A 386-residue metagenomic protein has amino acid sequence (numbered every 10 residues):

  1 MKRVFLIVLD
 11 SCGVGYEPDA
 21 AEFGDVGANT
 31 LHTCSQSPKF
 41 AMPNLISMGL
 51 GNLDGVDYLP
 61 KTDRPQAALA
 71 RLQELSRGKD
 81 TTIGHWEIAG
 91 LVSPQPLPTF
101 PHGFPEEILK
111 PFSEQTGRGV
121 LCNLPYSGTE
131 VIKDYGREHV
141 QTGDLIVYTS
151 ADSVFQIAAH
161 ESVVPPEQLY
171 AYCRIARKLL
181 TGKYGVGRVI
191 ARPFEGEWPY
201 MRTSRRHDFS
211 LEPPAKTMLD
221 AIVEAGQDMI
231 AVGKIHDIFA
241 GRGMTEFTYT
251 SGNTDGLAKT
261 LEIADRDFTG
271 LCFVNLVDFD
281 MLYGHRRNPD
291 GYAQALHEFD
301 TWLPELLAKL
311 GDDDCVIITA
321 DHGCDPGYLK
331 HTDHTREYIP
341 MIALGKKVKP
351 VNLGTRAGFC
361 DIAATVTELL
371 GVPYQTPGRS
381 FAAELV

Functional and structural regions predicted by a protein language model:
M1-V386: Feature captures the catalytic ectodomains and active-site-proximal regions of enzymes that hydrolyze or transfer
